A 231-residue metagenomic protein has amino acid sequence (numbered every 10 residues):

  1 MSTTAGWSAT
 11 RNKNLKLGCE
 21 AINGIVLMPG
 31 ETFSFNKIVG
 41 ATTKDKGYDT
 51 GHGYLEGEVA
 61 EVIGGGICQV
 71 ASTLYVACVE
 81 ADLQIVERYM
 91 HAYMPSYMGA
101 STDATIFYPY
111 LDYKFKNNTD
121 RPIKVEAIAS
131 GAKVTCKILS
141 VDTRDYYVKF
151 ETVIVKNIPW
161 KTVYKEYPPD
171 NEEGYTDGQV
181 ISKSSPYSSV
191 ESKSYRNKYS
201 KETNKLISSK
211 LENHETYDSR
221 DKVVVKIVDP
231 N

Functional and structural regions predicted by a protein language model:
M1-N231: Well-ordered beta-sheet/strand-loop patches within structured domains
